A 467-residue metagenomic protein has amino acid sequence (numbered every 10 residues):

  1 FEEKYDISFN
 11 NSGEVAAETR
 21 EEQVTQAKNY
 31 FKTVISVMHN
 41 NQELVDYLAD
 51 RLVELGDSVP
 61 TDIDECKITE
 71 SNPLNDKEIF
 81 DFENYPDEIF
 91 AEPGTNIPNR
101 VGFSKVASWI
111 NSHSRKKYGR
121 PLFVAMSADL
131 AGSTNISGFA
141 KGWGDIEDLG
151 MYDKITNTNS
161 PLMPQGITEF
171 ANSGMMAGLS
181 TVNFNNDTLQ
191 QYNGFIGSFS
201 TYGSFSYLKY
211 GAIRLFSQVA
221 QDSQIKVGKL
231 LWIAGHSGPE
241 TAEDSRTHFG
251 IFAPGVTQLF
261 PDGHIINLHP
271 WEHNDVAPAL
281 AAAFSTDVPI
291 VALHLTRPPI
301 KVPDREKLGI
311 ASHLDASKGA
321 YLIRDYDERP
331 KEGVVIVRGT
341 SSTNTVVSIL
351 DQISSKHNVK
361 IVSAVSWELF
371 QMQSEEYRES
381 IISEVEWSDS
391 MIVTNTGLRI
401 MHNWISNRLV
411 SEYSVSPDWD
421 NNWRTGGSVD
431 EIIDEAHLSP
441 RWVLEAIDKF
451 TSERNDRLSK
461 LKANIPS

Functional and structural regions predicted by a protein language model:
F1-S36, L230, G235-F252, D262 (+3 more regions): Thiamine diphosphate
K32-K301, S312-H313, E368, S374 (+2 more regions): Thiamine diphosphate
